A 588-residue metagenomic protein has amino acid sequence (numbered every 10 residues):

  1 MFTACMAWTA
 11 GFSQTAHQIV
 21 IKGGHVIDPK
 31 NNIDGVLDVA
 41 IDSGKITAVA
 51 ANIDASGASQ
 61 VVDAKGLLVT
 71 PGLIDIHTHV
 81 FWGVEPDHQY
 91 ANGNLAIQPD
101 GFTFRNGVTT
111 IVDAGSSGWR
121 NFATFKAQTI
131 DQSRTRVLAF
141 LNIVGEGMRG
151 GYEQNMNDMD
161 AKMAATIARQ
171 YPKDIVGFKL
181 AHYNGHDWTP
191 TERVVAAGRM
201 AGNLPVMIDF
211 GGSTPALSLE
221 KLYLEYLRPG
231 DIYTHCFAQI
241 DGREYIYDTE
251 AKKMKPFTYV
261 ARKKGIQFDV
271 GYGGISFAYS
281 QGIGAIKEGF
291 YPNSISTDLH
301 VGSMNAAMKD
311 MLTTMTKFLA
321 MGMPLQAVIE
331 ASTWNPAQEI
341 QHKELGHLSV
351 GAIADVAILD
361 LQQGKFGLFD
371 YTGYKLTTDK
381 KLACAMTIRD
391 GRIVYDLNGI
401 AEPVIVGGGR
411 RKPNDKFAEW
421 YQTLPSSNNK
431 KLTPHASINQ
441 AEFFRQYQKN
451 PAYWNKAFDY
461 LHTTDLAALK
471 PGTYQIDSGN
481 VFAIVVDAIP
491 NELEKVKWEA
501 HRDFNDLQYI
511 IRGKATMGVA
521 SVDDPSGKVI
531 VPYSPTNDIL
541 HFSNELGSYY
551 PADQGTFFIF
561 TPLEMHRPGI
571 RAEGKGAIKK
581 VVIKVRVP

Functional and structural regions predicted by a protein language model:
M1-A16, G409-P413: Bacterial Sec-dependent N-terminal signal peptides
T15-I19, V26-G72: Histidine-rich, glycine-flanked metal-binding segment
A64-D131: Metal-associated gating/positioning segment near the N- to mid-region
D158-F268, S276-P292: Histidine/acidic residue-rich metal-binding segments in metalloenzymes
S280-Q363: His/Asp/Glu-enriched, well-ordered alpha-helical/loop segment that forms or immediately abuts the divalent-metal
I353-V404: C-terminal cap of metal-dependent C-N hydrolases
R502-A515, S521, P532-L540, K584: Short, conserved beta-strand element in jelly-roll/cupin
Y550-G569: Conserved metal-binding segment of the jelly-roll/cupin
